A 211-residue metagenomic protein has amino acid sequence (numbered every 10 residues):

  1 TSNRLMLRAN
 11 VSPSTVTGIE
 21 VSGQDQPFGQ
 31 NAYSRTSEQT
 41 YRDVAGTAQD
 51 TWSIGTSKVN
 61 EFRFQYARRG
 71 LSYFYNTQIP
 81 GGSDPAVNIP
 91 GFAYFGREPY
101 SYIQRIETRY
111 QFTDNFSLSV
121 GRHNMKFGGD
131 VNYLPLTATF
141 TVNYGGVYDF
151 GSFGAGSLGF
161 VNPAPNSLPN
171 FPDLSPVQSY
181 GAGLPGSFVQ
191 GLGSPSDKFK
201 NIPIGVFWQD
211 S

Functional and structural regions predicted by a protein language model:
T1-S211: Short acidic-glycine motifs
